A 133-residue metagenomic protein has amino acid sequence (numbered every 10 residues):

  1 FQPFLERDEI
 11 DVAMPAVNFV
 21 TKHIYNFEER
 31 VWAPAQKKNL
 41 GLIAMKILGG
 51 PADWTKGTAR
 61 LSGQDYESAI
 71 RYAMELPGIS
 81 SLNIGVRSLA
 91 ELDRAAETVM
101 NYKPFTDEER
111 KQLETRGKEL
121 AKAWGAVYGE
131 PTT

Functional and structural regions predicted by a protein language model:
P3-V12, E28-T133: Structured C-terminal cap/extension of enzyme domains
N18-N26: Acidic-and-aromatic substrate-binding clefts and catalytic sites of carbohydrate-active enzymes
